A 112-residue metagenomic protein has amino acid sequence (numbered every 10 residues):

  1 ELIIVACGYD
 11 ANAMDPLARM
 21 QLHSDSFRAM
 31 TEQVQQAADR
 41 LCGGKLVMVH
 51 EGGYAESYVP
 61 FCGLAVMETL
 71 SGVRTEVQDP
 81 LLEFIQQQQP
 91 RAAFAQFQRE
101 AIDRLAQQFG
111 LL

Functional and structural regions predicted by a protein language model:
E1-L112: A general "terminal functional-core" signal
